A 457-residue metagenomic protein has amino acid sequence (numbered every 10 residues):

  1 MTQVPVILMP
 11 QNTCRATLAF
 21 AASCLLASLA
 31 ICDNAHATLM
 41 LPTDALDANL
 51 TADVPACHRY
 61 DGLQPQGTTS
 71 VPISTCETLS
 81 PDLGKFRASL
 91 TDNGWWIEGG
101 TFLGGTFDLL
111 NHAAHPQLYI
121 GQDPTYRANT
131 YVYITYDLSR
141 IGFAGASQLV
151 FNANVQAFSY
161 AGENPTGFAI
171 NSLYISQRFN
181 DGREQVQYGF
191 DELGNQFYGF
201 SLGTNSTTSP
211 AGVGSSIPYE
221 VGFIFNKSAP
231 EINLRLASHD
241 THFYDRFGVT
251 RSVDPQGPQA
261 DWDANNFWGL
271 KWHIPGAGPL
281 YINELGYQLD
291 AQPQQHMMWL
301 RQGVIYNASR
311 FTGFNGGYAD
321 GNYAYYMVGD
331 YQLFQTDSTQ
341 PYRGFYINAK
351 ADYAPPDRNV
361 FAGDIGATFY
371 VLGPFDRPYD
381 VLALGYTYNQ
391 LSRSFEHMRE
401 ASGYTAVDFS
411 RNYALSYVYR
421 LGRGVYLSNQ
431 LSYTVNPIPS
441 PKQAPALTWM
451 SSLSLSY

Functional and structural regions predicted by a protein language model:
T2, I7, C32-G104: N-terminal periplasmic/intermembrane-space "pro-region" immediately following the signal or transit peptide
T38-L41, S74-I97, L109-L110, T135-L149 (+6 more regions): Short loop/turn motifs that connect adjacent beta-strands in outer-membrane beta-barrel proteins
T75, L118-Y126, E163-G167, G222-I224 (+5 more regions): Replace "Gram-negative outer membrane beta-barrel proteins" with "bacterial and organellar outer membrane beta-barrel
G99-F107, L149-V155, V186-E192, D245-R251 (+6 more regions): Transmembrane beta-barrel strands of outer-membrane/channel proteins
D123-D254, N359-G366, G373-M398: Outer membrane beta-barrel
V132, L173-I175, I232-L234, N283-L285 (+6 more regions): Membrane-embedded beta-strands of outer-membrane beta-barrel proteins, especially the hydrophobic/small aromatic
D290-E400: Detector for outer-membrane/organellar transmembrane beta-barrel domains, recognizing the amphipathic beta-strand
P445-Y457: Outer-membrane beta-barrel "beta-signal"
